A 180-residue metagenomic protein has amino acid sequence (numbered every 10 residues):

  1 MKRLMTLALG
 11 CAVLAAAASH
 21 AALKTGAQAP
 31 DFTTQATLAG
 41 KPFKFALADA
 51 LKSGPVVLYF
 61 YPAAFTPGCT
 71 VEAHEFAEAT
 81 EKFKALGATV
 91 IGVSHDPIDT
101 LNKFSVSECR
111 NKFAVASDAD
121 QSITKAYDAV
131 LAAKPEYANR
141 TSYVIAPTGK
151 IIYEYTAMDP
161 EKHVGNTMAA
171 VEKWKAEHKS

Functional and structural regions predicted by a protein language model:
M5-A36: N-proximal helix/coil linker or "cap" segments that precede and/or mark the start of modular domains
P30, P55, N139-T141: Short loop/turn microsegments at loop-to-beta-strand junctions
T33-P55: A short beta-strand-turn-helix
L38-A39, D120, T148: Residue-level recognition of short loop/turn positions
L47-T70, H74: Short active-site neighborhood of thiol/selenol oxidoreductases, capturing the structured segment around
T70-C109, Q121-T124: Structural microenvironment flanking redox-active thiols in thiol-disulfide oxidoreductases
N111-F113, V130-Y143: Structural micro-motif
Y137-S180: Thiol-/selenol-based redox modules, centered on thioredoxin-like and closely related oxidoreductase domains
